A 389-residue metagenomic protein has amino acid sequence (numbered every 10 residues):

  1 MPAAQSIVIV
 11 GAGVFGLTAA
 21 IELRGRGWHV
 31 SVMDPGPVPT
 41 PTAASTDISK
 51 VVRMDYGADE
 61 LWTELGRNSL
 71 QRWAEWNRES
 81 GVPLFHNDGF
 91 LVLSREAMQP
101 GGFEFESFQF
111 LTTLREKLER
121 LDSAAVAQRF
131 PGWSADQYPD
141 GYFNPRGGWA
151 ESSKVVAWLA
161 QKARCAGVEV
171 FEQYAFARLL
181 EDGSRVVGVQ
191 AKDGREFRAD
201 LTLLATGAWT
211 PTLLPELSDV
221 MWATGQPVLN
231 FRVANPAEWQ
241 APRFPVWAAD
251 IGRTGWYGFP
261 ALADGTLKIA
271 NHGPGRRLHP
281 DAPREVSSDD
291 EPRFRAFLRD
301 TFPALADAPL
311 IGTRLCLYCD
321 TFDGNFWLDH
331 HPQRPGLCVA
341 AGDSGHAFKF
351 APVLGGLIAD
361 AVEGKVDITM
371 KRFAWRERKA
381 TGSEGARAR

Functional and structural regions predicted by a protein language model:
Q5-V32: N-terminal Rossmann-like FAD-binding beta1-loop-alpha1 element of flavoenzymes
V8-V10, M33, E196-W209, G355: Short hydrophobic core segments
F15, V38, W209: Conserved Rossmann-like nucleotide-cofactor binding loop
I21-R26, G81-N87, E196-L201, A208-G336: Active-site substrate-recognition segment that forms the wall of the catalytic cavity or substrate channel
G25-S45: Glycine-rich FAD pyrophosphate-binding loop
S49-R129, G255: Dinucleotide-binding Rossmann-like beta1-alpha1 core, especially the glycine-rich loop that anchors the ADP
E75, E96-A166, F171-E172, R178-R185 (+1 more regions): Flavin (FAD/FMN) cofactor-binding and adjacent substrate-gating region of FAD-dependent oxidoreductase domains
D300-R389: C-terminal catalytic lobe of FAD-dependent flavoproteins
